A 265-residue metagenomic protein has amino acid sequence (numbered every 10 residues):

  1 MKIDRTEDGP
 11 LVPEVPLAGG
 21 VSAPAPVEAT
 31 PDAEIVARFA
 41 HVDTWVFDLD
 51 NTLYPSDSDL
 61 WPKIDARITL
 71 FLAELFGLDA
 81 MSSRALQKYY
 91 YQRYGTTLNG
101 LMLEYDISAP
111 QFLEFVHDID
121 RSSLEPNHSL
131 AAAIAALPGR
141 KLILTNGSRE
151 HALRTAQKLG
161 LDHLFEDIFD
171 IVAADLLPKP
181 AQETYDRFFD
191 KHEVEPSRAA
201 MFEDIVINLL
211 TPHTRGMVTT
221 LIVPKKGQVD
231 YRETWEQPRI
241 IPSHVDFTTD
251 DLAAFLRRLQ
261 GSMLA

Functional and structural regions predicted by a protein language model:
M1-V42, A135, S148-R149, L153-A265: Asp-based, Mg2+/Mn2+-dependent phosphohydrolase catalytic module
A29-D32, A37-F47, T52-A131, E150: N-terminal helical cap/lid subdomain that shapes the substrate entry/recognition surface in HAD-like hydrolases
P55, I143-T145, L221: Hydrophobic residues in well-ordered beta-strands that form the structural core
S58, Q87-K88, L142, A174-D175 (+1 more regions): A generic secondary-structure micro-motif detector that highlights 1-2 residue hydrophobic/ambivalent hotspots embedded
F112, L144, F165-E166: Aromatic-residue hotspot detector
P126, L144, L177: Residue-level marker of regulatory loop/turn positions in helix-turn-helix DNA-binding domains and in histidine
P138-G139: Short, proline-enriched alpha-helix->beta-strand connector loops that line the catalytic pocket of alpha/beta-hydrolase
